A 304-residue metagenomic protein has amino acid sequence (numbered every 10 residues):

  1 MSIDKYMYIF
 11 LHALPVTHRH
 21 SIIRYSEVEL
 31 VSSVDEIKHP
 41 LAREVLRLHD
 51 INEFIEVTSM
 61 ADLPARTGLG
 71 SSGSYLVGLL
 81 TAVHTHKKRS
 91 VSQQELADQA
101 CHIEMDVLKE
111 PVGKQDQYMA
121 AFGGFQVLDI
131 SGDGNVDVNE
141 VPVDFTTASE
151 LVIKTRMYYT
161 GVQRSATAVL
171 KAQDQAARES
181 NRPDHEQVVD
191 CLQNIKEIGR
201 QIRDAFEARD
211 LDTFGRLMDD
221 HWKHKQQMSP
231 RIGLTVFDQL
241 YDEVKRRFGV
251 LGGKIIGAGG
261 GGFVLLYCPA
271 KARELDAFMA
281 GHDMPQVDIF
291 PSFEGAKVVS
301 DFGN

Functional and structural regions predicted by a protein language model:
I3, L69-R89, Q93: DPxDG-like acidic metal-binding loop motif
I3-I51, M60, H86-R89, D98-P111 (+2 more regions): C-terminal nucleotide
F54-I55, V91-E95: Short, surface-exposed acidic
V57-R66: N-terminal pre-triad scaffold of radical SAM enzymes
G261-G262: Glycine-rich active-site/cofactor-binding loop and its immediate structural neighborhood
